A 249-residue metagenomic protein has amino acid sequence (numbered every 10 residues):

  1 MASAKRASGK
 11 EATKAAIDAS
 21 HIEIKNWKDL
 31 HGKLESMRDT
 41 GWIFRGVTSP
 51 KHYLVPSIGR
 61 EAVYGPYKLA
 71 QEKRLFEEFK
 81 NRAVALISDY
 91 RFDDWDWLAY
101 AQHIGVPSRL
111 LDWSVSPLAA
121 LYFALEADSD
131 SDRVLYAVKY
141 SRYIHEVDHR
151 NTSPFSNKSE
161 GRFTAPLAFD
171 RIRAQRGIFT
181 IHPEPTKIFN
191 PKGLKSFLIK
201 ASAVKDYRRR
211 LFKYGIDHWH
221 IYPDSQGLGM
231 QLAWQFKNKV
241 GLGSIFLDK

Functional and structural regions predicted by a protein language model:
A2-K249: Catalytic-core elements of nucleic-acid end-processing and repair enzymes
